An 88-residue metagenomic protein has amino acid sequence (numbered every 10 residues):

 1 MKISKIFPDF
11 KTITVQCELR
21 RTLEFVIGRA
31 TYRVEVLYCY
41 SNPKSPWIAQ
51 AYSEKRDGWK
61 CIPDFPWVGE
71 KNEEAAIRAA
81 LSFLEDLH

Functional and structural regions predicted by a protein language model:
M1-R33, G58: Negatively charged, low-complexity tracts enriched in Asp/Glu with abundant Ser/Thr
M1-S4, P43, E70-N72: Generic cytosolic/nucleocytoplasmic N-terminal low-complexity/intrinsically disordered segments
T12, L19, V36, K71-A75 (+1 more regions): Intrinsic disorder/low-complexity segments enriched in polar/small residues
T22, Y52-R78, S82: A short, exposed loop/beta-hairpin motif centered on an aromatic-Gly-Thr core
V26-R33, L37-D64: Acidic, low-complexity, intrinsically disordered interaction modules
S82-H88: Short arginine-rich
